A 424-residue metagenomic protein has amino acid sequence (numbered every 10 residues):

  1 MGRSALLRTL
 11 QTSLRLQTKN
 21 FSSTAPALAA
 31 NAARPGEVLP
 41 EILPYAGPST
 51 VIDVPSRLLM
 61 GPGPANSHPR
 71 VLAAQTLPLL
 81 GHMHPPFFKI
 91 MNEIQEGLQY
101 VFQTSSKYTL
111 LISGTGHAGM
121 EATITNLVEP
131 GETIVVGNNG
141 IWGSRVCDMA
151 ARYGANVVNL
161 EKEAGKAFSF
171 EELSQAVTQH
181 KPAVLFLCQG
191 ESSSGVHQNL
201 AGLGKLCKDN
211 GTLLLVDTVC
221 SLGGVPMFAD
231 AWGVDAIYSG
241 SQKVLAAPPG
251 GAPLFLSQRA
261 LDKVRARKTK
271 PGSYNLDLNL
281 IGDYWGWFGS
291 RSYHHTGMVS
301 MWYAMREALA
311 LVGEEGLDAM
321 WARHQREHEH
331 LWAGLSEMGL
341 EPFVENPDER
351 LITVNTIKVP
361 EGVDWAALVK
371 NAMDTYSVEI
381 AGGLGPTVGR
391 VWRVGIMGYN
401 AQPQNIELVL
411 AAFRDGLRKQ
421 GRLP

Functional and structural regions predicted by a protein language model:
M1-A33: N-terminal mitochondrial targeting presequence
S56-S113, H117: A glycine-/small-polar-enriched, mobile loop at the entrance of the PLP active site in fold-type I
N66-S67, Q242-A333, E337: Active-site C-terminal subdomain of aminotransferase-like
K107-N139, G143-C147: Conserved beta-loop-alpha segment that forms the PLP phosphate-binding cup at the N-terminus of a helix
A167-G223, A236: Active-site phosphate-binding strand-loop segment of PLP-dependent enzymes
A229-Q242, A252: Conserved active-site segment immediately N-terminal to the catalytic lysine that forms the internal aldimine
E341-T375: Conserved PLP-binding catalytic core of the aspartate aminotransferase-like
P386, R390-P424: PLP-dependent enzyme catalytic core of the Aspartate aminotransferase-like
